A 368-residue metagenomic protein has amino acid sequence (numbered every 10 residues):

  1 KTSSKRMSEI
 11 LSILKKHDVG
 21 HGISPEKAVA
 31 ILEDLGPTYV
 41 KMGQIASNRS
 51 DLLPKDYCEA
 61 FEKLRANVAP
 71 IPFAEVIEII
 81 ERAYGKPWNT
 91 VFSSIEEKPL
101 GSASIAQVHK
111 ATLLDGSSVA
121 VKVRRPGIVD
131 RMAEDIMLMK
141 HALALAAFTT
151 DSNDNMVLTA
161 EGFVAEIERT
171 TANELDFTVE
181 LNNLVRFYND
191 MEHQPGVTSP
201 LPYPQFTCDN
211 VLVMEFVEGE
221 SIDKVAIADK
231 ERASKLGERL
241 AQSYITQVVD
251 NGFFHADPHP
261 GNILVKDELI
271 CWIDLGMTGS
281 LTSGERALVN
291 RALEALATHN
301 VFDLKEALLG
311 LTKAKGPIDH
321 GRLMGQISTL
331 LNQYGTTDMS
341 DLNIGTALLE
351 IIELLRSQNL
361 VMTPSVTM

Functional and structural regions predicted by a protein language model:
K1-Q107, D130-A160: N-terminal accessory/targeting segments that precede structured cores
H21, C208, V217-G219, D223-R239 (+1 more regions): Helix-rich C-lobe and terminal helical cap/extension of kinase-like folds
E62-E96, L181-H193, I227-T246, L348-L355: A short, contiguous, amphipathic alpha-helix enriched in charged residues
K110, S117-R125: Glycine-rich ATP phosphate-binding loop
A111-T112, P258: Conserved beta3 strand of the Hanks-type protein kinase catalytic N-lobe
I136, K140, V157-E192, T198-S234: Conserved structural core of kinase catalytic domains
G252, D257-H259: Conserved catalytic-loop position in the HRD/HxD motif
G261-V265: Hydrophobic residue at the +6 position relative to the catalytic HRD Asp in the kinase catalytic loop
